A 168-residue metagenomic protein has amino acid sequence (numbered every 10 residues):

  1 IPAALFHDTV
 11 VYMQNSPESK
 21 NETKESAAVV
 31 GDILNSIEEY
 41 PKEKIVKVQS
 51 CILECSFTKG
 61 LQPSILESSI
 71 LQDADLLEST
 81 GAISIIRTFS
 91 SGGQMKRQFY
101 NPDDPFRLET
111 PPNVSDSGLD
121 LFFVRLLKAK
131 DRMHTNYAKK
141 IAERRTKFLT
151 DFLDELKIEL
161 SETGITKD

Functional and structural regions predicted by a protein language model:
I1, E18, E22, Y40-K44 (+2 more regions): Short, surface-exposed helix-loop/turn micro-motifs enriched in polar/charged residues
I1-S16, E22, S26, K47-T58: His-Asp-centered metal-binding catalytic motifs of divalent-metal-dependent phosphohydrolases/nucleases
T9-P17, L34-E38, S56, K130-Y137: Short amphipathic alpha-helical interaction patches enriched in hydrophobic/aromatic residues with interspersed Lys/Arg
N21-S36: An active-site-proximal "capping" alpha-helix that borders the catalytic cofactor pocket
D32-I52: Active-site-proximal helix-loop elements at catalytic-domain edges
G60-D168: Divalent metal-dependent phosphate-bond-processing catalytic cores, especially two-metal-ion Mg2+/Mn2+ enzymes that act
